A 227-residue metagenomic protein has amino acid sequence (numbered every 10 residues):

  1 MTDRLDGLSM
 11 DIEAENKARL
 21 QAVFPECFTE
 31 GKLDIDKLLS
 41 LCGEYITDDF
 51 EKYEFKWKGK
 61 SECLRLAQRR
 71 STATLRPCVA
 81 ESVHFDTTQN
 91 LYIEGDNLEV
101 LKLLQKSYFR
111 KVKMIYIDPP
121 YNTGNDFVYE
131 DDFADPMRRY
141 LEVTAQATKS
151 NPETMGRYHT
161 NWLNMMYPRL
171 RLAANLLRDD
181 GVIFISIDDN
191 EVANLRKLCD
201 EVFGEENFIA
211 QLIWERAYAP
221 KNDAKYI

Functional and structural regions predicted by a protein language model:
M1-Y116, Y121-P168: DnaQ-like (DEDDh/DEDDy) 3′-5′ exonuclease domain used for proofreading and 3′-end trimming on nucleic acids
N97-L98, I117-D126, D132, V182 (+3 more regions): An acidic- and aromatic-residue-enriched active-site/binding cleft used to recognize and process polar
L103-L104, N194-L198, N222-D223: A short acidic (Asp/Glu
Y129, T144, E201-V202, I227: Short alpha-helix boundary/capping motifs
N151-L212: Conserved Class I SAM-dependent methyltransferase catalytic core
I209-I227: Class I S-adenosyl-L-methionine
